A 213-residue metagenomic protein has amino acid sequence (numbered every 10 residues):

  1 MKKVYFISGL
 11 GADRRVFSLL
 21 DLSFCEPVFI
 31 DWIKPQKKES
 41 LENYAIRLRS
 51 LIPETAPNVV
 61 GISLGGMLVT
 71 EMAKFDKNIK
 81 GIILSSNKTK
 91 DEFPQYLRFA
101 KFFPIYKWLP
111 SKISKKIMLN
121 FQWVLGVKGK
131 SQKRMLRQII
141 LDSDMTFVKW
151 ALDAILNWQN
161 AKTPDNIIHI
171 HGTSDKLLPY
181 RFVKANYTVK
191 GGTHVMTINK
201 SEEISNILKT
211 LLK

Functional and structural regions predicted by a protein language model:
M1-T55, T89, I105-S111: Active-site catalytic motif of lipid deacylating hydrolases and related acyltransferases
L19, E71-F75: Active-site signature of alpha/beta-hydrolase-fold catalytic machinery across serine- and Asp/Cys-nucleophile hydrolases
I33-P35, S174, K190-V195: Histidine-bearing beta->alpha loop at or near hydrolase active sites
K38-E39, G192-I207: Catalytic histidine-centered segment of alpha/beta-hydrolase-like enzymes
V60-V69: Gly/Ala-rich beta-loop-alpha elbow adjacent to hydrolase catalytic centers
K77-S111: Flexible "cap/lid" loop of the alpha/beta hydrolase fold
K112-Q159: Conserved alpha/beta-hydrolase catalytic His-Asp/Glu region
H169-H171, D175: Short beta-strand/loop motif that positions the catalytic acidic residue of the alpha/beta-hydrolase fold
